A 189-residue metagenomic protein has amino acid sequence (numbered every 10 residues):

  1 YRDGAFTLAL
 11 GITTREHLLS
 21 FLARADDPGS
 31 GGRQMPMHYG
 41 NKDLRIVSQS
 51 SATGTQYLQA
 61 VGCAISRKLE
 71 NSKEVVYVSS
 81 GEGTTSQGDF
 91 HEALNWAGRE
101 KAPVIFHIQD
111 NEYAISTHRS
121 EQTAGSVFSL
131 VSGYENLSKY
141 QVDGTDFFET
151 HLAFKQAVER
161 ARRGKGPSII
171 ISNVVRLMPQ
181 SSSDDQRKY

Functional and structural regions predicted by a protein language model:
Y1-E100, H118-N136: Cofactor-binding active-site loop characterized by glycine-rich and histidine/acidic residues
A5, E112-I115, R176-M178: Short gly/pro/ser/thr-enriched loop/turn and capping motifs at secondary-structure boundaries
T7-L10, T150-A153, P179-Q180: Short, solvent-exposed polar/charged micro-motifs at secondary-structure junctions
V61, S80-G81, I108-D110, D143: Short, structured patches in soluble enzyme cores that scaffold and shape functional sites
V75-S80, I105-H107, I169-N173: Structural motif
T85, T145-E149, R176: Acidic, metal-coordinating catalytic cores used for nucleic-acid/nucleotide bond scission and strand-transfer chemistry
R99-E100, Q109-G166: Ligand/cofactor pocket segment of small-molecule handling proteins
R160-Y189: Glycine/aspartate-rich loop-and-adjacent alpha/beta segment that forms the canonical ThDP
